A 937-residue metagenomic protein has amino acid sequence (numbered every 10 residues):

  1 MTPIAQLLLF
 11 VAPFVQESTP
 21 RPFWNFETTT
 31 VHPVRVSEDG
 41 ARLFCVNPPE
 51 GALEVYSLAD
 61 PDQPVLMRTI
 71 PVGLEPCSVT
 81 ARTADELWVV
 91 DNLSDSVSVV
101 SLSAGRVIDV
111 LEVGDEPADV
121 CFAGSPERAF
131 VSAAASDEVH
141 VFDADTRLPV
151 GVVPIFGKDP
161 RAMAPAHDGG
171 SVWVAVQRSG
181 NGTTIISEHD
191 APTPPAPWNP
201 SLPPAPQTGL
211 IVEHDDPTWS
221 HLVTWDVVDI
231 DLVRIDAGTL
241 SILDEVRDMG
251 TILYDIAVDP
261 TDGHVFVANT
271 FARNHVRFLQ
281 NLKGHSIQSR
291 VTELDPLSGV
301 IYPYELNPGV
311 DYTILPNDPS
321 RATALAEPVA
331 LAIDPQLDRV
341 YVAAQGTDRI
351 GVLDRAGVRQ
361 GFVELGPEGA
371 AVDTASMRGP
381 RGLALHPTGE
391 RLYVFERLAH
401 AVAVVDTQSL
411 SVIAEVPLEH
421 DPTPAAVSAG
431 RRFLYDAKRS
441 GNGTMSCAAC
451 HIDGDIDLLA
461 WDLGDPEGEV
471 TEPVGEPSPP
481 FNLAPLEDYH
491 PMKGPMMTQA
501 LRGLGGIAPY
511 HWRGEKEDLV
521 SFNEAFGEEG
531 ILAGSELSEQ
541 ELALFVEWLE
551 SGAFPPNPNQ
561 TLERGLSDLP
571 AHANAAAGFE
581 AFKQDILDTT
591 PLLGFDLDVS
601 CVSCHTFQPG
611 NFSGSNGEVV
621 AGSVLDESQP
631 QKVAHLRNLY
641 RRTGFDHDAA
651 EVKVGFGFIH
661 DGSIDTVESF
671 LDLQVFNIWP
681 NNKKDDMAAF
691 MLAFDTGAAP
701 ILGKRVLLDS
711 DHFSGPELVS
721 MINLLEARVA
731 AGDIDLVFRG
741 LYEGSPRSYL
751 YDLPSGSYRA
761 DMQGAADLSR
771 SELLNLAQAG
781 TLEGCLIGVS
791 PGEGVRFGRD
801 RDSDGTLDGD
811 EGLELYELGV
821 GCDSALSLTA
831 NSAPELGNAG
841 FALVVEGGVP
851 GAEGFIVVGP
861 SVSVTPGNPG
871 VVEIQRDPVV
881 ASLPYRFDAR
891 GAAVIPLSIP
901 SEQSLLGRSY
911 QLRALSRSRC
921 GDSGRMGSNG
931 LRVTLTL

Functional and structural regions predicted by a protein language model:
R21-E54, A326-I333: Beta-strand-rich domains and repeat architectures in extracellular enzymes and scaffolds, especially beta-propellers
F26-P33, P76, P117, G157-A162 (+6 more regions): Signature of short aromatic-glycine-proline-rich micro-motifs recurring in repeat-based ectodomains
E38-D39, R82-A84, A123-P126, H167-G169 (+3 more regions): Residue-level detector of Asp-centered blade-edge/turn motifs that repeat once per structural unit in beta-propeller
E50-A52, P64, S94, S136 (+6 more regions): A detector of repeated loop/turn-to-beta-strand junctions in beta-rich toroidal repeat architectures
A52-E54, S96-S98, E138-H140, D231-V233 (+4 more regions): A short loop-to-beta-strand structural motif that recurs across blades of beta-propeller domains
L58-P61, S101-G105, D143-R147, D236-T239 (+3 more regions): Short loop/turn segments that connect beta-strands within beta-propeller blades
A162, V174-T184, W219, L240-Y816: Periplasmic c-type cytochrome electron-transfer domains
G812-L937: Residue-level hotspots within well-ordered secondary structure
